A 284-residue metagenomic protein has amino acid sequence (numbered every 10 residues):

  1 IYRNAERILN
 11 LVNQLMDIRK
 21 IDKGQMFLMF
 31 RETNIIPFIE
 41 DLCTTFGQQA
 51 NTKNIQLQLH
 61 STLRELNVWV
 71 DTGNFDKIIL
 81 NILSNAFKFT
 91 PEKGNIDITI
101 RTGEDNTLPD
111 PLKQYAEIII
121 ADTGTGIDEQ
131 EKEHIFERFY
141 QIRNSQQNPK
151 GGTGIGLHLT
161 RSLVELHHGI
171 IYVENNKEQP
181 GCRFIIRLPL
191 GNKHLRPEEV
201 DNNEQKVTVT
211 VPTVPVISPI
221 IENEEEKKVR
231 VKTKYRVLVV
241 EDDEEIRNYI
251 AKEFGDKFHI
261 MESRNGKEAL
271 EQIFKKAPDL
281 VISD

Functional and structural regions predicted by a protein language model:
R3-I8: Short alpha-helical segment of the dimerization/phosphotransfer core of two-component systems
R19-F30: Helix-loop junction within the histidine kinase core
M29-N34, N51, Q56-L66, G103: Conserved catalytic submotifs in the C-terminal HATPase_c
Q48, T125-G126: Glycine-rich G1-box
Y115, I127-F139: Short conserved segment of the HATPase_c
Y140-G151, N176: Glycine-rich ATP-lid/hinge loop adjacent to the conserved G-boxes
H168-E174: Glycine-rich ATP-binding loops of the HATPase_c
